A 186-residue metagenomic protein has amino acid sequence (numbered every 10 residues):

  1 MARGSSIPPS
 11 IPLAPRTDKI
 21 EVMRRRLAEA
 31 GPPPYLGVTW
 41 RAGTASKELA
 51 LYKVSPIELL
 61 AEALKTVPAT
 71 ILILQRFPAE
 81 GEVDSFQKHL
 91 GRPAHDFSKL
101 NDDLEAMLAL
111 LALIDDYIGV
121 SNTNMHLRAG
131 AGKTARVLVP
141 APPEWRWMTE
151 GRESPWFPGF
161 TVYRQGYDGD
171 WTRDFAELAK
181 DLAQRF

Functional and structural regions predicted by a protein language model:
M1-F186: Catalytic machinery of carbohydrate-active enzymes, primarily nucleotide-sugar-dependent glycosyltransferases
